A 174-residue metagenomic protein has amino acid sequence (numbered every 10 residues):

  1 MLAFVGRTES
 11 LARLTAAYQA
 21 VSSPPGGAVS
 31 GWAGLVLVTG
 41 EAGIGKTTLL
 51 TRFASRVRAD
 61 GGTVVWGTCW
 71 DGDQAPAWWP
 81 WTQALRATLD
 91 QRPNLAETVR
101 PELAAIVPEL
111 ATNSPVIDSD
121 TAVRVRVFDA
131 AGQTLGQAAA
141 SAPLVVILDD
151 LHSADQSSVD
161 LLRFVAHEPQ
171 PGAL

Functional and structural regions predicted by a protein language model:
M1-L174: Key residue(s) within conserved catalytic/signature motifs
